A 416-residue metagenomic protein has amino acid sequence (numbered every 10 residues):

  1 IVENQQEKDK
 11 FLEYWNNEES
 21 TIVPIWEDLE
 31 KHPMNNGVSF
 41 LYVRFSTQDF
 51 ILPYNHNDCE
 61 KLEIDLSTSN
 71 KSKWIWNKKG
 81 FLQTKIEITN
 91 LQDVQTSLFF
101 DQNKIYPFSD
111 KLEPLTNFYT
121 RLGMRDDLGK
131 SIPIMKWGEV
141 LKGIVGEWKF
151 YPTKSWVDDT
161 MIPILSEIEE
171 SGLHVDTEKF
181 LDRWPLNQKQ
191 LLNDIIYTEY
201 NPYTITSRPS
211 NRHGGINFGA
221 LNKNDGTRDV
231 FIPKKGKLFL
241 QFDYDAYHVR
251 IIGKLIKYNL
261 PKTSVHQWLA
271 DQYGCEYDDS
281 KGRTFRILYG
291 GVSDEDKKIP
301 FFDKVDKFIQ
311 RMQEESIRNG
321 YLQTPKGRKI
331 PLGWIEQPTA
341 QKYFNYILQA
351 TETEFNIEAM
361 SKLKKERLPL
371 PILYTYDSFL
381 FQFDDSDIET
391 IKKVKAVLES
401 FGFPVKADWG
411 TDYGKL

Functional and structural regions predicted by a protein language model:
I1, N16-N17, V23-C59, E178 (+4 more regions): Acidic, glycine-rich two-metal-ion catalytic cores of nucleic acid-processing enzymes
V2-K149: Conserved DEDDh/DEDDy metal-dependent 3′-5′ exonuclease domain
G80-Y151, M161-S171, N222-A340: Helical catalytic core of nucleic-acid polymerases
I88-L91, P371-I372, V405-A407: Generic structural signal for residues in well-ordered beta-strands
S166, V175-D176, F180: C-terminal accessory/connector segments of nucleic-acid motor ATPases
L398, F403: Acidic, carboxylate-rich catalytic segments that either coordinate divalent cations
K406-L416: Short proline/glycine- and acidic-rich turn/helix-capping motifs at secondary-structure junctions
